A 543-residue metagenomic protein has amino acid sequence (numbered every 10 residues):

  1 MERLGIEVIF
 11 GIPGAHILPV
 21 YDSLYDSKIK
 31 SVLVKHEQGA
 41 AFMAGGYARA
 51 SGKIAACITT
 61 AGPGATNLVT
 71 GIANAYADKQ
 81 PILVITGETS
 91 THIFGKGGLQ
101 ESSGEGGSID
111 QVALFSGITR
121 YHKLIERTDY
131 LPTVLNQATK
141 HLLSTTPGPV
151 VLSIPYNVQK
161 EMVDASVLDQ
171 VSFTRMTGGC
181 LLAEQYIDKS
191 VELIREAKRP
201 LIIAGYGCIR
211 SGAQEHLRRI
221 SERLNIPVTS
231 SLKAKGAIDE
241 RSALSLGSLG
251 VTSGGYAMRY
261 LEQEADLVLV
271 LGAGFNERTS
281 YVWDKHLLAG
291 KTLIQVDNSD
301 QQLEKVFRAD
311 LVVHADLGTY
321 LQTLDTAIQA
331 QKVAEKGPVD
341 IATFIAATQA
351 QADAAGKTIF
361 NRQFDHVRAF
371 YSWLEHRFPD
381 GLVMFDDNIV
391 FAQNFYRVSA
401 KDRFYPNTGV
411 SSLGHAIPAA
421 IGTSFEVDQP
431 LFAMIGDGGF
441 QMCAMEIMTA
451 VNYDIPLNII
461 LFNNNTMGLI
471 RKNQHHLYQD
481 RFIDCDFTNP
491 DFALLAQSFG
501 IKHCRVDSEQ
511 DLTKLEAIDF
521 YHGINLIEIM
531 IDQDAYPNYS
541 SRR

Functional and structural regions predicted by a protein language model:
M1-A330, W373, L457-I459, A496: N-terminal alpha/beta PP-like core and its mobile active-site loop of ThDP/TPP-dependent enzymes
L4, I12-D22, A346-D428, D534: Active-site diphosphate/adenylate-binding microenvironment
H16-I17, E37-F42, V390-A392, Q441 (+1 more regions): Short acidic loop-to-helix transition motifs that present clustered carboxylates
I29, Q80, I226, K291 (+6 more regions): A structural micro-motif
E37, N157, D297, D387 (+3 more regions): Acidic active-site catalytic centers that drive phospho-/nucleotidyl reactions and related ester hydrolyses
I85, K96-G106, V251, R259 (+5 more regions): Thiamine diphosphate
E126-D129, G290-N388, L495, V506-R543: Phosphate/pyrophosphate-binding active-site segments
P147, R195, L288, P379 (+3 more regions): Short conserved AdoMet
